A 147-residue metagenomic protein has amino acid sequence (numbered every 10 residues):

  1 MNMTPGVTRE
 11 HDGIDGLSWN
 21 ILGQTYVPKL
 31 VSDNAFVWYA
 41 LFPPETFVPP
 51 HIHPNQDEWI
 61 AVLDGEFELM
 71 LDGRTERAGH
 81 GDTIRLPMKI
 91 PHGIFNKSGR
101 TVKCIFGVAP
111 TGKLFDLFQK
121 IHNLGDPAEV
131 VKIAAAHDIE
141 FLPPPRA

Functional and structural regions predicted by a protein language model:
M1-N34, H122-A147: A short, N-terminal "cap"/entry segment at the start of jelly-roll beta-barrel domains of the cupin/DSBH fold
R9-D12, G73-P91: Short acidic-glycine-tyrosine-enriched beta hairpin
L22, W38-H53: Conserved short histidine dyad/triad with adjacent acidic residue
P28, V37-L41, W59, T75 (+1 more regions): Conserved hydrophobic/aromatic beta-strand scaffold that supports enzyme active sites
D33-N34, N55, G99-R100: Short strand-connecting beta-turns/loops that link adjacent beta-strands
F42-P44, L63, M88, S98: Short loop/turn positions at the edges of beta-strands in beta-sheet-rich folds
N55-F67, D72: Glycine- and acidic-residue-biased ligand/ion/polar-headgroup-sensing regions
H80, M88-F115: Ligand-binding loop in jelly-roll beta-barrel domains
